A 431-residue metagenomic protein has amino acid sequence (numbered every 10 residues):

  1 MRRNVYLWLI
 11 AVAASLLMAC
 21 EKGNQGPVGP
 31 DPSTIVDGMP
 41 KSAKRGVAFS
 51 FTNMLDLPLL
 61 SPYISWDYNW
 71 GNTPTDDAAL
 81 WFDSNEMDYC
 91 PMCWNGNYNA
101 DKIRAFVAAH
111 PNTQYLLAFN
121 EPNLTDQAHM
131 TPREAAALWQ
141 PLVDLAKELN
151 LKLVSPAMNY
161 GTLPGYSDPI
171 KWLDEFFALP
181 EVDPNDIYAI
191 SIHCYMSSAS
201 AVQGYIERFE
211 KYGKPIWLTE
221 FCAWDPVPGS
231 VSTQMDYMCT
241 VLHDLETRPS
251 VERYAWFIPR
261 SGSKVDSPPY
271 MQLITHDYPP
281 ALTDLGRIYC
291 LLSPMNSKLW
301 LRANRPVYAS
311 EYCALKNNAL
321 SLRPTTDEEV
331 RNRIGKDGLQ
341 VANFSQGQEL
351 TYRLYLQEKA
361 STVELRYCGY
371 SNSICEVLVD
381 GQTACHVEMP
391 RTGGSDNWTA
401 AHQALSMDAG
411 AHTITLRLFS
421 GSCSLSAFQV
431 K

Functional and structural regions predicted by a protein language model:
M1-M18: Sec-dependent bacterial lipoprotein signal peptides
L16-M39: Bacterial Sec-dependent N-terminal signal peptides
K44-Q114: N-terminal carbohydrate-binding/catalytic regions of secreted carbohydrate-active enzymes
N69, P91, N120, I170-R208 (+2 more regions): Aromatic- and acid-rich polysaccharide-binding/catalytic face of secreted or lumenal carbohydrate-active enzymes
C90, R248, F257-P306: Aromatic-rich peripheral "rim/lid" segments of glycoside hydrolase catalytic domains that contact and position glycan
H110-P132, L153-L163, N185-C194, E252-R260: Active-site groove signature of glycoside hydrolases
G161-P164, K211-M238, F257-T275: Active-site clefts of carbohydrate-active enzymes
S297-K431: Extracytoplasmic
